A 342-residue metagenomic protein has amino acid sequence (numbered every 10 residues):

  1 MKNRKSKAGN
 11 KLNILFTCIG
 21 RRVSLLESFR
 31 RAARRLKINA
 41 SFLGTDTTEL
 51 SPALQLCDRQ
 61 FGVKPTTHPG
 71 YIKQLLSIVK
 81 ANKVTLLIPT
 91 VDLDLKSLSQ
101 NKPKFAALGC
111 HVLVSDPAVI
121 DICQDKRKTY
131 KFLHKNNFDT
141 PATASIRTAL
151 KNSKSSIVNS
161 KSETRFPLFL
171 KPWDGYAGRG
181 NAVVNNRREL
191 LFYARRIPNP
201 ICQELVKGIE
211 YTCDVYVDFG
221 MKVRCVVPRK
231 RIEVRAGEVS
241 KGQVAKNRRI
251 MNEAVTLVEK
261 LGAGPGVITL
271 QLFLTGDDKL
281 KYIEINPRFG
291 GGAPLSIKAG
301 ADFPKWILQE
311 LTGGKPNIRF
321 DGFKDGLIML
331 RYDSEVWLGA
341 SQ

Functional and structural regions predicted by a protein language model:
M1, S156, T275, K305-Q342: Peripheral (often C-terminal) accessory segments that flank ATP-dependent C-N-forming ligase machineries
M1-L113, V158: ATP-binding N-terminal substructure of ATP-dependent carboxylate-amine bond-forming enzymes
L15-F16, L86-P89, A142, I201-E204 (+1 more regions): Short catalytic-loop micro-motif centered on adjacent basic/acidic residues
G70-Q74, S115, D121-D125, G180 (+1 more regions): Short, charged, surface-exposed secondary-structure boundary motifs
V119-I209, F219-G220, R248-N252: Active-site nucleotide/adenylate-binding loops and adjacent lid/helix of ATP-dependent enzymes
R179-R188, A194, Q203-A263, V267 (+4 more regions): ATP-dependent carboxylate/phosphate-activation module, predominantly the ATP-grasp catalytic core and closely related
D278-L280: Conserved protein kinase catalytic/activation segment
